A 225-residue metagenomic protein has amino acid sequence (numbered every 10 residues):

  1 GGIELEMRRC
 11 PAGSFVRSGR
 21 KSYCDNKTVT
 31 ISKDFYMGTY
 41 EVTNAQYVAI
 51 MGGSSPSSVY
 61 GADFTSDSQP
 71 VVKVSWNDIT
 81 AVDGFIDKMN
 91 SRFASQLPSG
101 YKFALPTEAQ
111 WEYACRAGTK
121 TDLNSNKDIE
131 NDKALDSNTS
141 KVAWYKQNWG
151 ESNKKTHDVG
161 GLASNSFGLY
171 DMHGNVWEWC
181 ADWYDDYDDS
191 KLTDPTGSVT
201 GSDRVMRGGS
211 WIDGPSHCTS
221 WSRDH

Functional and structural regions predicted by a protein language model:
G1-R9: GGW-centered surface loops in extracellular recognition modules
R8, G38-Y40, V72, G160 (+1 more regions): Surface-exposed loop and edge beta-strand positions of immunoglobulin-like domains
S14-C24, V29-K141, D182-D185: Active-site microenvironments of metalloenzymes and redox enzymes
D25-V29, T119-K120, K127-E130, N153 (+1 more regions): Surface-exposed recognition segments
S55-S68, G150-K155, T219-D224: Short glycine/proline-rich turn/loop motifs
L97, T139-H173, D224: Short, well-ordered junction/capping motifs at the entry into regular secondary structure
N131-W144, W149, R207-I212: Core domains of carbohydrate- and sulfate-ester-processing enzymes
